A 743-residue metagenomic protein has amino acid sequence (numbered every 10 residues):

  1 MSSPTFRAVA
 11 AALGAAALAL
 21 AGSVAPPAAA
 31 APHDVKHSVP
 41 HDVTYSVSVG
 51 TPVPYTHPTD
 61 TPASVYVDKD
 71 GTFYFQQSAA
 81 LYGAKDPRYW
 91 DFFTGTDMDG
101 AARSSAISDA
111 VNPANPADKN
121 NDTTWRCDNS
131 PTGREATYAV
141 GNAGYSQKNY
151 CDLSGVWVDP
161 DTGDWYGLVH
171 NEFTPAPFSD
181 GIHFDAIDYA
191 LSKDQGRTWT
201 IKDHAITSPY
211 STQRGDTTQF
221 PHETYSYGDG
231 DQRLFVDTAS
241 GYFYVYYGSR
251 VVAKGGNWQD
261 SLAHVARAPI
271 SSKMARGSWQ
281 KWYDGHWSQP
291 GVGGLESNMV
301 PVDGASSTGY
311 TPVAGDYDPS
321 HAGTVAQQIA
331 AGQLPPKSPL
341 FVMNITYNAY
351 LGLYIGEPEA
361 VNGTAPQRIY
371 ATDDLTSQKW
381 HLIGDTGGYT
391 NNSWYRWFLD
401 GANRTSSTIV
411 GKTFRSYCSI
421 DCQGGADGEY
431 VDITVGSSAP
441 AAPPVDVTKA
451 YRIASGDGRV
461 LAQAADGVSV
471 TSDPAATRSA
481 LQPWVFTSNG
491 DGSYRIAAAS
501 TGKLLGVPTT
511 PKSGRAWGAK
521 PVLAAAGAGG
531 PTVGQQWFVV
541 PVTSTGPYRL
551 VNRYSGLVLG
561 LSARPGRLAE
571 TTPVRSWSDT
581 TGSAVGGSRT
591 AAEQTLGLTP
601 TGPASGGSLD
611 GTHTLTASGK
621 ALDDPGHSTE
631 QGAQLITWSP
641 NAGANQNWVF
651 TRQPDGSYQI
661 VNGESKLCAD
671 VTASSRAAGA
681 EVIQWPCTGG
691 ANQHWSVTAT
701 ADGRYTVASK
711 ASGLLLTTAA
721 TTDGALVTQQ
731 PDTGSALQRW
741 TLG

Functional and structural regions predicted by a protein language model:
M1-A30: Secretory targeting and sorting signals
P32-N149, V158-W165, V169-T218, T238-G241 (+3 more regions): Beta-rich carbohydrate-recognition and catalytic domains
T61-S64, Y150-W157, G230-L234, F341-N344 (+2 more regions): Beta-propeller and closely related beta-sheet repeat lectin domains
W165-G167, F243-V245, Y354-G356, I496 (+3 more regions): Hydrophobic beta-strand segments that make up the repeating blades of beta-propeller and related beta-repeat
S208-S211, G387-S393, A642-G643, G689-G690 (+1 more regions): Short coil/turn segments at the loop-to-beta-strand junctions that recur within blades of beta-propeller repeat folds
R214-V236: Catalytic cores of eukaryotic secretory-pathway lumenal/extracellular enzymes that build and remodel glycoconjugates
S407-V410: Short glycine/proline/serine/threonine-rich loop/turn segments at secondary-structure transition edges
A441-G743: Lectin-like carbohydrate-binding module/patch detector with strong preference for beta-trefoil
